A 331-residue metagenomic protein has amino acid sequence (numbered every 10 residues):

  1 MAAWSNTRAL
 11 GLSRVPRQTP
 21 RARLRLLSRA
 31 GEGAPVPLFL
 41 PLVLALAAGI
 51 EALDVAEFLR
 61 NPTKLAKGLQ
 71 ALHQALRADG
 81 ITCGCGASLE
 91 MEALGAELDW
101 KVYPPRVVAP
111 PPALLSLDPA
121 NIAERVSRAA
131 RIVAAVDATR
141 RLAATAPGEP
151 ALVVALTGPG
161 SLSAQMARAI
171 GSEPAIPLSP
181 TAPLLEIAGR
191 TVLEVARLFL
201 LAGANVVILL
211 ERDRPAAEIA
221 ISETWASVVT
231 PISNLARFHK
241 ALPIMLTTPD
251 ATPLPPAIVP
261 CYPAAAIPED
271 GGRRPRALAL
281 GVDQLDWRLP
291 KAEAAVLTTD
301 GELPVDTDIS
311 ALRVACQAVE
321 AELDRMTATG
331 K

Functional and structural regions predicted by a protein language model:
A3-A9, D99-L198: Active-site-proximal, glycine-rich beta->alpha crossover segments in alpha/beta enzymes that shape flexible
W4-L46, V136-G148, P183: N-terminal amphipathic alpha-helix/helix-capping segment at the start of soluble metabolic enzymes
N6-G11, R23, I50, R237-K331: Catalytic-face loop-and-helix region of soluble metabolic enzyme cores
R21-L24, A66-Q70, V136-A143, A196 (+3 more regions): Generic structural signal for well-ordered alpha-helices, preferentially at hydrophobic/aromatic core positions
G33-P37, R77-G80, P147-L152, G203-N205 (+3 more regions): Short, well-ordered coil/turn segments that N-cap beta-strands
K67-G86, E194-V206: Catalytic domains of carbohydrate-active enzymes, especially glycoside hydrolases
G80-V102, P119-R128, A204-E223, G301: Glycine-rich, proline-tolerant flexible connector loops at the mouths of alpha/beta enzymes
V192-T247: Aromatic-anchored, glycine/proline-accented short structural segments that stabilize local strand-turns or short
